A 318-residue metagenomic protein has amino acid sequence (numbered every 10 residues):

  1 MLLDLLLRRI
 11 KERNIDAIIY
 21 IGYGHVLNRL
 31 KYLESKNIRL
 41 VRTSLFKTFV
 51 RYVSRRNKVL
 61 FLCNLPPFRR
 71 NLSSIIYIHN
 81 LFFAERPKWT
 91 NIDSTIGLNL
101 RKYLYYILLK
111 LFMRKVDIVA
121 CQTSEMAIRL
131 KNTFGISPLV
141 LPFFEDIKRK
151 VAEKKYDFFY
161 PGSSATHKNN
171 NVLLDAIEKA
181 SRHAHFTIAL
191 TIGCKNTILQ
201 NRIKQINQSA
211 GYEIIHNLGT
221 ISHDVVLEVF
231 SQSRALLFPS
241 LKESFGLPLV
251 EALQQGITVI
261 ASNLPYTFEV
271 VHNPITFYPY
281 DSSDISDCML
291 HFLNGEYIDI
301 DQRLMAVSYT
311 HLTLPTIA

Functional and structural regions predicted by a protein language model:
I19-H25, F186-R202, G219: Glycosyltransferase donor-sugar binding loop
G97-V119: Membrane-proximal helix-turn-helix segments that form the acceptor-binding/catalytic region of lipid-linked
V151-K168, L174-I177: Conserved donor-binding/catalytic core segment of Leloir-type glycosyltransferases
N201-I221: Nucleotide-activated donor-binding/catalytic signature segment of Leloir-type glycosyltransferases, i.e., the conserved
L241, L253: Aromatic "clamp/platform" in nucleotide-sugar-dependent glycosyltransferases that forms part of the donor/acceptor
T258-A261: Short hydrophobic beta-strand element within catalytic cores of glycosyltransferases and related nucleotide-activated
I275-S283, H291-E296: Conserved acidic donor-binding segment of nucleotide-sugar-dependent glycosyltransferases
T310-T316: Conserved small/polar residues in nucleotide/adenosyl-binding loops
